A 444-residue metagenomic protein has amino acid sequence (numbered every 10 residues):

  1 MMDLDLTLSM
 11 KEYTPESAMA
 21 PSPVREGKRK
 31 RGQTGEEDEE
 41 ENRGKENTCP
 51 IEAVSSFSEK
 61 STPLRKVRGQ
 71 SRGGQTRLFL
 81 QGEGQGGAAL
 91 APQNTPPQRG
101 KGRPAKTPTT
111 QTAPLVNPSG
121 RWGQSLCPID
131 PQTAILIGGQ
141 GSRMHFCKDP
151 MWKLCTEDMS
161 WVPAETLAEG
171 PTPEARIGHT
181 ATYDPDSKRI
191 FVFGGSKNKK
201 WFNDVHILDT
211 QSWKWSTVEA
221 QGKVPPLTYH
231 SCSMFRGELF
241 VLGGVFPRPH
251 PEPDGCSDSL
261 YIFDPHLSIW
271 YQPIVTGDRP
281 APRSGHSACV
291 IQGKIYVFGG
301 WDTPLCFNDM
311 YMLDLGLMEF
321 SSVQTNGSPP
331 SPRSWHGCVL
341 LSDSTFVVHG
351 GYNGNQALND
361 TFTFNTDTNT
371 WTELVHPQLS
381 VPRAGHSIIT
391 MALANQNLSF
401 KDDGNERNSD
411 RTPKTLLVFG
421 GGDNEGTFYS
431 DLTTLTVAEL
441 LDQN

Functional and structural regions predicted by a protein language model:
M2-N444: Kelch-like beta-propeller repeat domains
